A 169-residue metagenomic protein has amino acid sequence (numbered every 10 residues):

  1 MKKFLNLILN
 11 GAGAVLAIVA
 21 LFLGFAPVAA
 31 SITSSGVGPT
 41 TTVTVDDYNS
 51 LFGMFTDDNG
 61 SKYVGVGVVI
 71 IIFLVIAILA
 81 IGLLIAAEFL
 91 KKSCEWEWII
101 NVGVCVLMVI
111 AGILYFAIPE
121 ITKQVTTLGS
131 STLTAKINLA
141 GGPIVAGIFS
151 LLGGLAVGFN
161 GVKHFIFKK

Functional and structural regions predicted by a protein language model:
M1-K169: Compact integral membrane and secretory-pathway proteins
